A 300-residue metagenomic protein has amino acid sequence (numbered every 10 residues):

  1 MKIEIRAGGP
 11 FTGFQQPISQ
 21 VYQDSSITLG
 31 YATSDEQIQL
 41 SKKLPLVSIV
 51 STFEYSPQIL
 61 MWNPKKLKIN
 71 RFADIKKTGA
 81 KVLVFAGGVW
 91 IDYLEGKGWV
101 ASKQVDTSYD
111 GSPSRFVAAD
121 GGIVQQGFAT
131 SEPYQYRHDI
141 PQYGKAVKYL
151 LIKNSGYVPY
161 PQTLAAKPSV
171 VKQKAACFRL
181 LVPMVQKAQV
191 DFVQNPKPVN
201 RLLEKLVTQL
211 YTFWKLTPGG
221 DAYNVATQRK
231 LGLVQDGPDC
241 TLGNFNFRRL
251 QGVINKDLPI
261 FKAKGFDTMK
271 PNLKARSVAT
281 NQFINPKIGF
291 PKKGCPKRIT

Functional and structural regions predicted by a protein language model:
M1-D110, S114-F116, I123-G127, L150-I152: Short, glycine-/small- and polar/acidic-enriched structural segments that line small-molecule recognition paths
K2, A101-D106, G144-Y149, T208-K230 (+1 more regions): Short, surface-exposed acidic
I5-R6, S48, F192-L203, D267-A275: Surface-exposed patches in mature extracellular/periplasmic domains of secreted proteins
Q20-D24, Q37-Q39, T78, F85 (+6 more regions): Structured segments of extracytoplasmic/periplasmic soluble domains in secreted or envelope-associated proteins
D35, Y109-T212: Pocket-lining segment of extracytoplasmic ligand-binding domains
K174-K264: Secondary-structure end/capping motifs
F247-T300: Conserved C-terminal helix/tail region of periplasmic/extracytoplasmic solute-binding proteins
